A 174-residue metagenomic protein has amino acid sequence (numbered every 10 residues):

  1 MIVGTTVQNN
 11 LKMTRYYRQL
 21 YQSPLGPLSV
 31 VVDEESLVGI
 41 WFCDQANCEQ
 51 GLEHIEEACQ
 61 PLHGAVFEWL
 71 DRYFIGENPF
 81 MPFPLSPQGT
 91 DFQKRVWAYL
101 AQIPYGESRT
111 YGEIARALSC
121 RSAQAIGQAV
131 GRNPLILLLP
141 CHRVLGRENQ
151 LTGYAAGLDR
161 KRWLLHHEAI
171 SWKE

Functional and structural regions predicted by a protein language model:
I2-R121, H167, S171-E174: Basic nucleic-acid-binding alpha-helical/helix-turn surface characteristic of O6-alkylguanine DNA
F92, P140, G157-L158: Short alpha-helical segments used as structural interaction elements across diverse proteins
Y105, A117, L135, T152-A155: Short N-terminal micro-motifs specific to bacterial/archaeal maturation and metal-cluster initiation sites
A125-I126: Helix-turn-helix DNA-binding helix
V130, P134, L138: Major-groove DNA-recognition helix of helix-turn-helix-type DNA-binding domains
L138-L145: Short Lys/Arg-enriched helix C-cap and helix-to-coil transition segments that create basic nucleic-acid-contact patches
R147-E174: …primarily DNA-binding HTH/wHTH and HhH modules…
